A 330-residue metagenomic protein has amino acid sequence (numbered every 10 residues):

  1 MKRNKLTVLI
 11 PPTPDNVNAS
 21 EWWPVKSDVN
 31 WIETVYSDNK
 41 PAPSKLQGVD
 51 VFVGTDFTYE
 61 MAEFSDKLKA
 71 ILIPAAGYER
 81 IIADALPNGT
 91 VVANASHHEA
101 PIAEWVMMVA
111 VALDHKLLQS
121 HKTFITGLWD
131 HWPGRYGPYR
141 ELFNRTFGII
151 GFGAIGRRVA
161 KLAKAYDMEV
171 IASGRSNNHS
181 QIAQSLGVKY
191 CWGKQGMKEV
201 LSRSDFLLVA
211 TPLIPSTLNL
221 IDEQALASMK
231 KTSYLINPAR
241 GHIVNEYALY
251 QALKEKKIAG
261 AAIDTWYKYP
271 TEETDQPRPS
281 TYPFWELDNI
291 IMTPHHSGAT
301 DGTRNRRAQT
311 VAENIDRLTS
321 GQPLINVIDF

Functional and structural regions predicted by a protein language model:
M1-V51, I171: N-terminal glycine-/charge-rich "phosphate-binding" loop or analogous flexible N-terminal tail
A42-K45, M61-F64, E199-V200, A225 (+1 more regions): Structural alpha-helical scaffold elements that stabilize or flank donor/cofactor-binding regions in carbohydrate
G48-I125, Y139-R140: Phosphate/diphosphate ligand-binding glycine-rich loop within oxidoreductases
F57, A76, T211-L213, A239-R240 (+1 more regions): Short glycine-/small-residue-rich Rossmann-like dinucleotide-binding loops
T58-S65, A83, S216-L235: Rossmann-fold NAD(P) dinucleotide-binding segment
A103-K122, K164-M168, Q309-R317, Q322: Oxidoreductase and adenylate-handling cofactor-binding alpha/beta cores
Y136-K231: Rossmann-like dinucleotide/phosphate-binding beta-alpha-beta segment
T232, P238-F330: Rossmann-like dinucleotide-binding domain for NAD(H)/NADP(H)
